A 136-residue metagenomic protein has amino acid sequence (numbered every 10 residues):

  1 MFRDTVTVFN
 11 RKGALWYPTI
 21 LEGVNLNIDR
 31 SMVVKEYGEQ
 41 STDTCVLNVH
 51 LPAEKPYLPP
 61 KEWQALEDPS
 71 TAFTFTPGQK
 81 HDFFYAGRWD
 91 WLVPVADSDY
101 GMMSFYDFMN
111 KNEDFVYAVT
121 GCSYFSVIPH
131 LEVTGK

Functional and structural regions predicted by a protein language model:
M1-L21: N-terminal intrinsically disordered, low-complexity, charge/repeat-rich segments that act as generic
T19-K136: Short, conserved turn/kink motifs that form compact alpha/beta structural patches or helix kinks used as
